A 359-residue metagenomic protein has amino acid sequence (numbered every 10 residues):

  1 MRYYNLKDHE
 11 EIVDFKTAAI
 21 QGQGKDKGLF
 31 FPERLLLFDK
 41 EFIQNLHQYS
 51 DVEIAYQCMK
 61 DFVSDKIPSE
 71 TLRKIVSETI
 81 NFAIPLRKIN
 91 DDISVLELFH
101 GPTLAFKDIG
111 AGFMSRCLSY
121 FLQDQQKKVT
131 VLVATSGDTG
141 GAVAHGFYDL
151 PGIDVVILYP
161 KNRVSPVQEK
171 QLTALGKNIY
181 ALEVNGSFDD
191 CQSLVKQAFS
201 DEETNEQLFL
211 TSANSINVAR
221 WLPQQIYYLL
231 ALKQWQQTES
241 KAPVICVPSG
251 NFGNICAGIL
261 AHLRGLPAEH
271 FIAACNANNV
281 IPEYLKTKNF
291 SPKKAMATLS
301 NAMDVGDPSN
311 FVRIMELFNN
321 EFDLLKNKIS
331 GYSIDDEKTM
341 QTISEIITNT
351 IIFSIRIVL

Functional and structural regions predicted by a protein language model:
M1-L359: PLP-dependent amino-acid enzyme catalytic core
